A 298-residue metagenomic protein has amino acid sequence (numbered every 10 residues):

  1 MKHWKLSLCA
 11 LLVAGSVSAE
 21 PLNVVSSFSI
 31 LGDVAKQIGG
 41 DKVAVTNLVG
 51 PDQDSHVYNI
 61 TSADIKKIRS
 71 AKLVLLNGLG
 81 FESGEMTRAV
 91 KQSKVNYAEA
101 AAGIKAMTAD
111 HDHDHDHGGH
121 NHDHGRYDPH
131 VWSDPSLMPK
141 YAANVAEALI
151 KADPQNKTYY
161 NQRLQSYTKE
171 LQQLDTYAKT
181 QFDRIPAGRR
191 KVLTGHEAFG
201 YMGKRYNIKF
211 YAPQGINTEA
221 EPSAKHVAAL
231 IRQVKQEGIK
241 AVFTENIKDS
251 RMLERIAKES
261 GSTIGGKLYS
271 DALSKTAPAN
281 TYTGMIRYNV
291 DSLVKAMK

Functional and structural regions predicted by a protein language model:
K2-C9: Sec-dependent signal peptide recognition, specifically the positively charged N-region followed immediately by
A14-S16: N-terminal signal peptide c-region/cleavage motif recognized by signal peptidases
E20-K298: Extracytoplasmic metal-acquisition and chelation regions
